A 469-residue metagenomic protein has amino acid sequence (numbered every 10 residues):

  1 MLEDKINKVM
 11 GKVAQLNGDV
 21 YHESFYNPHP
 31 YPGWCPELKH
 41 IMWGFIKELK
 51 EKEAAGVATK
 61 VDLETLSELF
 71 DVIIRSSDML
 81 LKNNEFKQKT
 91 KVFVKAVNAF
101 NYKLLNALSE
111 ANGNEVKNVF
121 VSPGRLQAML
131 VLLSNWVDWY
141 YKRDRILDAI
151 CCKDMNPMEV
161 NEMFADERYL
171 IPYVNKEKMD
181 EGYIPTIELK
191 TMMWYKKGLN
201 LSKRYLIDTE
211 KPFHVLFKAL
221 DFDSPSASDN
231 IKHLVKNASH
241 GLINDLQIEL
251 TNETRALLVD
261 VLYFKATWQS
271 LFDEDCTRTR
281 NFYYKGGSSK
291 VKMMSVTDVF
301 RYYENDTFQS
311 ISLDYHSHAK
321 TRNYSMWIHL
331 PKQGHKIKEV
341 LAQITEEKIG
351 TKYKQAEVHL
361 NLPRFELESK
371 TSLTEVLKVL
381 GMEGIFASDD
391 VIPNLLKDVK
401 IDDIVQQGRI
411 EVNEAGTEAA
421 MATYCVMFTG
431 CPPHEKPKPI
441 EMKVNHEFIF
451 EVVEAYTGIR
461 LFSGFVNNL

Functional and structural regions predicted by a protein language model:
M1-D4, D62-T65: Intrinsically disordered low-complexity regions specifically enriched for long asparagine
E3-E23: Short terminal alpha-helical segments
K12, L66-S67: Compositionally biased, intrinsically disordered low-complexity regions
G18, E23-P36, H40-G44, D62 (+1 more regions): Secretory/exported precursors with cleavable N-terminal leaders
K52: Surface-exposed receptor/substrate recognition regions of extracellular proteins
